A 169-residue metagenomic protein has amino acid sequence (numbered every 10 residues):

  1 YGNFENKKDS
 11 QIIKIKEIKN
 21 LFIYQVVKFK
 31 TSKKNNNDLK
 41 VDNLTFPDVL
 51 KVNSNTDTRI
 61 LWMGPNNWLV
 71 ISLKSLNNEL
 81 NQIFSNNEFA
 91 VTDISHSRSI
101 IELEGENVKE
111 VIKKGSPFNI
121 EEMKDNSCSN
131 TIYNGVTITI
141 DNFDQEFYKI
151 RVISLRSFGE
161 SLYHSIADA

Functional and structural regions predicted by a protein language model:
Y1-A169: Basic, glycine/lysine-rich polyanion-binding surfaces/domains
